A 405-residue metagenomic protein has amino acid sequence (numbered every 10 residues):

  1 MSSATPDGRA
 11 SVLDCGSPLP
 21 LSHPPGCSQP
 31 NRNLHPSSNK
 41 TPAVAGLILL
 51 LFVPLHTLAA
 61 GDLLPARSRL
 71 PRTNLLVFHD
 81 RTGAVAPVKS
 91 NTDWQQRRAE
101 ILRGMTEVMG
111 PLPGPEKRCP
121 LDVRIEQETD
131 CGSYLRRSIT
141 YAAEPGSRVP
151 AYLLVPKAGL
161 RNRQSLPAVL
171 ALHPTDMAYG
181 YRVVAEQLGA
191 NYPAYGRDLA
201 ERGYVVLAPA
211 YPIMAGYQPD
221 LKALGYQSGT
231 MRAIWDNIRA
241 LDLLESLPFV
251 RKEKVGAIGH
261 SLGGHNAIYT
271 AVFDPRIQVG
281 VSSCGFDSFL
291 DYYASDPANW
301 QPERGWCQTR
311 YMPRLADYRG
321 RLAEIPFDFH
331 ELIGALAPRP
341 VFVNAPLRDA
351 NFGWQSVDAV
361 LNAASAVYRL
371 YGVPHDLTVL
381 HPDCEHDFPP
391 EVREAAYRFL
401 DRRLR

Functional and structural regions predicted by a protein language model:
A60-P111: N-terminal pre-domain segments of enzymes
L112-Q164: N-terminal cap/lid segment of alpha/beta-hydrolase-fold proteins
L160-F249, F273, Y293-A294: Cap/lid segment of the alpha/beta-hydrolase catalytic domain
R239-A298: Primarily recognizes the serine-hydrolase "nucleophile elbow" in alpha/beta-hydrolase and SGNH/GDSL folds
S282-L332, G353, V357-L361, R369-V373: Mobile cap/lid helix-loop segments that gate and shape the active-site cleft of serine hydrolases
A337-W354, D383: Conserved strand-to-loop "acid loop" that flanks and positions the catalytic carboxylate
L361-R405: C-terminal catalytic histidine-bearing segment of alpha/beta-hydrolase fold enzymes
